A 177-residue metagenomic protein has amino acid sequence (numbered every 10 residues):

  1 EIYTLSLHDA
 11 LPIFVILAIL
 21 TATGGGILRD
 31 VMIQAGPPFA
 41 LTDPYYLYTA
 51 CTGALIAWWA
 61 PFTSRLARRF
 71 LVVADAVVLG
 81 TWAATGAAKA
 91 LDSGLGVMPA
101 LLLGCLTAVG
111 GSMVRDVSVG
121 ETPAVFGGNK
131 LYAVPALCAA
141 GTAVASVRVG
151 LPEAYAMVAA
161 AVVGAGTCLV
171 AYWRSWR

Functional and structural regions predicted by a protein language model:
E1-A10: Single conserved hydrophobic/aromatic residue that forms the stacking wall/gate of nucleotide- or nucleobase-binding
S6, D30, L55-R68, M113-A124 (+1 more regions): C-terminal ends of transmembrane helices
A10-L20, T42-Y48, R68-L79, L101-L103 (+1 more regions): Cytoplasmic-side transmembrane-helix entry/capping segments in multi-pass membrane proteins
I16, I27-I33, L102, L106 (+1 more regions): Short, structured motif recognition centered on aromatic/hydrophobic residues
V31-L41, T85-P99, V144-Y155: Helix-coil boundary and interhelical linker segments in multi-pass alpha-helical membrane proteins
C51-K89: Ordered, amphipathic secondary-structure segments that act as subunit-interaction surfaces in large macromolecular
G53-W58, T85, L137-A145, A161-V170: Hydrophobic core segments of alpha-helical transmembrane domains in multi-pass membrane transport and ion-translocation
L151-R177: Long hydrophobic alpha-helical segments typical of transmembrane helices together with their membrane-interfacial
